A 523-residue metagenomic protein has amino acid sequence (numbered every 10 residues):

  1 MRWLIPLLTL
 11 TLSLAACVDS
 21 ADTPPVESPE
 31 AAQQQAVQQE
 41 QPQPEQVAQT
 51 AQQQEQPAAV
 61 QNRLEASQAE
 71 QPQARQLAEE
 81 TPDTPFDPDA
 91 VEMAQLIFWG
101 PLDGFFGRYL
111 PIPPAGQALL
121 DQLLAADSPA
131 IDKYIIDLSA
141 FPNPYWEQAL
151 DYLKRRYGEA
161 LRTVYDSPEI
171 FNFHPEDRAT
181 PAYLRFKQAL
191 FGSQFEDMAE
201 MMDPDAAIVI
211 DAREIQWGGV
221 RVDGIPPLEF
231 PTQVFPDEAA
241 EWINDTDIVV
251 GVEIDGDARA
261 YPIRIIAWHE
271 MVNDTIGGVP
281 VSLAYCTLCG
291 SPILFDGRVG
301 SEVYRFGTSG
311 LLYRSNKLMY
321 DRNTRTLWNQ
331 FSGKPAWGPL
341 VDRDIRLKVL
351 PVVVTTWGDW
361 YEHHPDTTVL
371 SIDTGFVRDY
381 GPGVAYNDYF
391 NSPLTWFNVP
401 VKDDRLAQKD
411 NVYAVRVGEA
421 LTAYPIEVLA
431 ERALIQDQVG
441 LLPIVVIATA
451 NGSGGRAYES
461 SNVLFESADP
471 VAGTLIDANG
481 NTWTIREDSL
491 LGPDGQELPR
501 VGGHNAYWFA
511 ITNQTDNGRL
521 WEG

Functional and structural regions predicted by a protein language model:
M1-L4: Positively charged n-region of N-terminal signal peptides that target proteins for export
L14-A16: C-terminal motif of bacterial Sec signal peptides marking the signal peptidase cleavage site
V18-S20: Bacterial signal peptide processing site
T23-Q35: N-terminal propeptides/low-complexity segments immediately following signal peptides in secreted or periplasmic proteins
A32-W99, G107, L124, M198-A212: N-terminal low-complexity, Pro/Thr/Ser-rich intrinsically disordered segments that act as propeptides or flexible
N62, R75-A78, G100-G107, D132-G523: Mid-to-C-terminal functional-domain signal that highlights helix-capping/loop sites within ligand-binding modules
E79-Q95, R108, P113-A126, I136-D137 (+1 more regions): Structural detector for internal amphipathic alpha-helices that build alpha-solenoid repeat scaffolds
